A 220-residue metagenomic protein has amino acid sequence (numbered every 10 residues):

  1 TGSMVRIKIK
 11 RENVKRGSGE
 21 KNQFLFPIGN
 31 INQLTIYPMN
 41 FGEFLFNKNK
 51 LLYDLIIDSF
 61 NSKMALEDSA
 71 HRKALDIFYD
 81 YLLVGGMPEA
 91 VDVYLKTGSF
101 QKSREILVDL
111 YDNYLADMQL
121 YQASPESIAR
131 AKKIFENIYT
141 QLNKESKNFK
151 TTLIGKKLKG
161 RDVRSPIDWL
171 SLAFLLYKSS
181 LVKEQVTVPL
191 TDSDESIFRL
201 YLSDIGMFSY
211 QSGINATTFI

Functional and structural regions predicted by a protein language model:
G2-S3, K8-N143: Interdomain motor-coupling "hinge/lid" segment immediately C-terminal to the ATP-binding subdomain of NTP-driven enzymes
D92-I220: Accessory nucleic acid-recognition modules appended to NTPase machines
